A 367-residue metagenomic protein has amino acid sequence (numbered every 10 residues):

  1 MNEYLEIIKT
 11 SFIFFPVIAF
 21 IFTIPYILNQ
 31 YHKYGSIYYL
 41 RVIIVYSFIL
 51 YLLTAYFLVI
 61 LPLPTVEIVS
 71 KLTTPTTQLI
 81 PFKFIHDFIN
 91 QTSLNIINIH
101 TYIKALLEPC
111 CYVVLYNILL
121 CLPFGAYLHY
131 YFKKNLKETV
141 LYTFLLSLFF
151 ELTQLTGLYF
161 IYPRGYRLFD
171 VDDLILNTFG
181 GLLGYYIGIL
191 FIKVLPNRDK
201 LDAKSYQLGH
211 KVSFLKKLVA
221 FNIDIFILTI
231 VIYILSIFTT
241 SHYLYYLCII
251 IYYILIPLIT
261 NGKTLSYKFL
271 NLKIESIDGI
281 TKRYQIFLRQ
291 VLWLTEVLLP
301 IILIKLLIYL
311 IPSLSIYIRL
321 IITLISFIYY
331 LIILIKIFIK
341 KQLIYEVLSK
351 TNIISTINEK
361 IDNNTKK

Functional and structural regions predicted by a protein language model:
M1-G165, L182-F269, S276-K367: Bulky hydrophobic segments
L168-F179: Individual transmembrane alpha-helices with interfacial aromatic-anchor signatures
